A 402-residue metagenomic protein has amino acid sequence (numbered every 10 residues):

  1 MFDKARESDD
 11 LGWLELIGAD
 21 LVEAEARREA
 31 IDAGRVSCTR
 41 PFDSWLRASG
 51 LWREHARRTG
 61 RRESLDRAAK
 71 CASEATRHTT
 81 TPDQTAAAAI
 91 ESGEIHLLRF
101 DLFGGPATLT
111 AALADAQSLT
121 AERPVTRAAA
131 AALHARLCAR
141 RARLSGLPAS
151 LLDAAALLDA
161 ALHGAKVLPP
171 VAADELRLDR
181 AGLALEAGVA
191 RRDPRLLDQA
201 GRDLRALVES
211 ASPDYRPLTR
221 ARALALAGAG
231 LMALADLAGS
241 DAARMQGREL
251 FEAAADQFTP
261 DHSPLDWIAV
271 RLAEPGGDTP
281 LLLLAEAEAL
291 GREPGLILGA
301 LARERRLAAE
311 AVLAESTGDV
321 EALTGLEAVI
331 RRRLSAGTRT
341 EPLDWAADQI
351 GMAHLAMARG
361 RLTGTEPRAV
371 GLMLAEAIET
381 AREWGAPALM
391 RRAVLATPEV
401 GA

Functional and structural regions predicted by a protein language model:
M1-A24, W345-A402: C-terminal non-catalytic interaction modules
M1-D198, A211-L218, A396-A402: Flexible inter-repeat linkers and adjacent short helices within tandem amphipathic alpha-helical repeat scaffolds
R40, S44-R47, Q84, E91 (+16 more regions): Structural signature of alpha-solenoid helical repeat junctions
S49, A56-T59, G93, L98-F103 (+14 more regions): Short coil/turn linking the two alpha-helices of tandem helical-hairpin repeats
D66, F103, T110, L152 (+8 more regions): Residue register within tetratricopeptide repeats
A69-R77, L113-A121, A155-K166, G201-P213 (+4 more regions): Amphipathic alpha-helical segments of tetratricopeptide repeats
G104, V125-T126, K166-D174, R192 (+9 more regions): Acidic, Ser/Thr-rich low-complexity linear motifs
L250-G360, M373: Eukaryotic tandem repeat interaction scaffolds
